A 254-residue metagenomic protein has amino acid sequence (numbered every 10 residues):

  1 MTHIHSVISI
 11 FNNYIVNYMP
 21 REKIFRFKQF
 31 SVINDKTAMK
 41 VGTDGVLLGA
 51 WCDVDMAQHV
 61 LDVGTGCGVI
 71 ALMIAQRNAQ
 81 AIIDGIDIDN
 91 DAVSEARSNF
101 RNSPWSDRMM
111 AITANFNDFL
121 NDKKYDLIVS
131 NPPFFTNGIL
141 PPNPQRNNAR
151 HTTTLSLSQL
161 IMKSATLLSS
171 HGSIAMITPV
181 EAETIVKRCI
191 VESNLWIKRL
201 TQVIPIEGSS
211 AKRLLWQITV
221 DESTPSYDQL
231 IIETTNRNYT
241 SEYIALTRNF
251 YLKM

Functional and structural regions predicted by a protein language model:
M1-Y18: N-terminal amphipathic/basic-hydrophobic helices that include classical n-h-c signal peptides and signal-anchor
P20-H59, T65-C67, L72-Q76, I231: SAM-dependent Rossmann-like transferase core, predominantly class I methyltransferases with a strong bias toward
I33, D84, M110-I112, K198-T201: General small-molecule cofactor/ligand-binding pocket signal
T37, L155-A211: Conserved Class I SAM-dependent methyltransferase catalytic core
L48, N131, L160, I218: Residue-level signal for inorganic ion chemistry
A50-D122, L127-P141: Conserved SAM/SAH cofactor-binding pocket of Class I
P132-Q159, K163: Mobile active-site "lid"/loop adjacent to the S-adenosyl-L-methionine
S209-M254: SAM/dcSAM-binding transferase cores
